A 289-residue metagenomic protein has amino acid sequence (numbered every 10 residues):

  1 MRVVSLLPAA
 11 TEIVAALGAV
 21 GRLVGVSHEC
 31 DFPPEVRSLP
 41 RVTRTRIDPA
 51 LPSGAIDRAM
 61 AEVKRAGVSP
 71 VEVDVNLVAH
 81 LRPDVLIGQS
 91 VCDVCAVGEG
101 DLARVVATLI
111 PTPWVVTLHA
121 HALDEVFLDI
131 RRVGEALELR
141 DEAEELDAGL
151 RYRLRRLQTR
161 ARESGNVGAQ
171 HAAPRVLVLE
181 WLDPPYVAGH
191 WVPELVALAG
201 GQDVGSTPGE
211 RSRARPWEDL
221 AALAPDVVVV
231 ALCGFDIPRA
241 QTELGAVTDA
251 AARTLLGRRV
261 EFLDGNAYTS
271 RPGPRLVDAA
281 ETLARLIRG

Functional and structural regions predicted by a protein language model:
M1-G289: N-terminal ligand-binding lobe of clamshell/alpha-beta domains
